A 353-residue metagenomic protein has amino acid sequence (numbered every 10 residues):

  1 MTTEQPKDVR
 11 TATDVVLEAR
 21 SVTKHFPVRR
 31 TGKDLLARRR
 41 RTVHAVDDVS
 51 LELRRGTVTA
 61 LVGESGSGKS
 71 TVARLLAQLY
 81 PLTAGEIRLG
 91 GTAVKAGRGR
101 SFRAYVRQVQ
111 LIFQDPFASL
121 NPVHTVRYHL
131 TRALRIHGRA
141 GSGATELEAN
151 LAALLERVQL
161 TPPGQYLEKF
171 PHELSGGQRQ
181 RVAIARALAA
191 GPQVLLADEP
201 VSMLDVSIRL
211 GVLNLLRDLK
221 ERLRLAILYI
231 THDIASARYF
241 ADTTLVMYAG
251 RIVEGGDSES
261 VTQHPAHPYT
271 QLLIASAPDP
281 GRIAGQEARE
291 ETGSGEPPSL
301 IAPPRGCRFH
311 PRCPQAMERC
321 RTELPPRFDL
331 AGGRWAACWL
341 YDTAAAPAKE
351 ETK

Functional and structural regions predicted by a protein language model:
T3, V9-V15, R29-A37, G164-Q165 (+1 more regions): Short catalytic/signature loops enriched in Gly
L36-R39, V94-Q110, Y128, I136 (+2 more regions): ABC ATPase NBD coupling module
A77: Helix-to-loop junction immediately C-terminal to a conserved catalytic motif
G85-A96: Conserved ABC transporter NBD signature motif
F170-L174, Q178: Conserved ABC ATPase signature
A189-Q193: A short, proline-enriched helix->beta-strand linker immediately N-terminal to the Walker B motif in ABC-type P-loop
P200, L204, I208-Q286: P-loop NTP-binding/switch modules centered on Walker-like glycine-rich loops
